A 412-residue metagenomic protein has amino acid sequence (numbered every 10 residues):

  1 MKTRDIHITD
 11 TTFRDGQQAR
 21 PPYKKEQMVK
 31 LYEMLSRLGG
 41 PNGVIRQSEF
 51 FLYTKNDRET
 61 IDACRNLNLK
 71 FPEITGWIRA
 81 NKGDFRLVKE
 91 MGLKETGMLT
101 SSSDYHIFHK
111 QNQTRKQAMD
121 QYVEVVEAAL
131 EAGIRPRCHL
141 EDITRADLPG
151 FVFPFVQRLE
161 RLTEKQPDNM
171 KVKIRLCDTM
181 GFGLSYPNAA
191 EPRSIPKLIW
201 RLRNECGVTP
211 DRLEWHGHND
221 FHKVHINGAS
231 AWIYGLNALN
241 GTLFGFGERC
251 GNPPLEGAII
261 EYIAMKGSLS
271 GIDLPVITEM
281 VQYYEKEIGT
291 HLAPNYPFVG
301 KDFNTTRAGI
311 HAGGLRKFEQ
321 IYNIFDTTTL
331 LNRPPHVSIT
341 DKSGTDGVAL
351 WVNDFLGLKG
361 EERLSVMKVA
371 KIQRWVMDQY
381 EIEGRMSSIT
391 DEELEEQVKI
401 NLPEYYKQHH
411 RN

Functional and structural regions predicted by a protein language model:
T3-I8, R14-V44, A63-L67, K82-T209 (+1 more regions): Alpha/beta enzyme core
D5-I6, R14, S268-N412: A mid-to-C-terminal "edge-of-domain" accessory segment
Q18-P21, F50, I74, I78 (+10 more regions): Hydrophobic alpha-helical scaffolding
Y23-K30, K55-E59, K116-D120, G150-P154 (+8 more regions): Conserved active-site and cofactor/substrate-binding residues in soluble primary-metabolism enzymes
V44-F51, S101, A238-L239: Divalent metal-dependent hydrolysis catalytic cores, especially in the metallo-beta-lactamase
L52-W77, N81-L87: N-terminal active-site wall of soluble small-molecule enzyme domains
E73-T75, G97, A238-G241: Short hydrophobic alpha-helical runs that function as membrane-insertion/retention elements
M180-I324: Catalytic alpha/beta core domains of metabolic enzymes, predominantly
